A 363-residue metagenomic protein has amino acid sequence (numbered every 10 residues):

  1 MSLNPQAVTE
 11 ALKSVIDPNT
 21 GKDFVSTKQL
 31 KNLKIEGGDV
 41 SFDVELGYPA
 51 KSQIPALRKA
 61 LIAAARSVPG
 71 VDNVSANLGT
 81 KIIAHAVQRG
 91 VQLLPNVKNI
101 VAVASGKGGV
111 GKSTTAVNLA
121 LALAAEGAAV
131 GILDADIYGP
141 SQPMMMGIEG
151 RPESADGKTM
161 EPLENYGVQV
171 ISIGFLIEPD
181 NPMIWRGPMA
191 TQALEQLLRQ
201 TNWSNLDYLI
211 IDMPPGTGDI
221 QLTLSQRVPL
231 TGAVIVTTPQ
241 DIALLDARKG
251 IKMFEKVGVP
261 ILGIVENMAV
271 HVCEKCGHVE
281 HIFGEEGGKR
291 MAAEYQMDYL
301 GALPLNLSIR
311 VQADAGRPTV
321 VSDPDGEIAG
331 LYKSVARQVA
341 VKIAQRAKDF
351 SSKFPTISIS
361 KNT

Functional and structural regions predicted by a protein language model:
M1-K31, V68: N-proximal, solvent-exposed amphipathic alpha-helical segments enriched in charged/polar residues
P5-V8, Q29, E36-S41, E45-S75: Short, non-transmembrane amphipathic alpha-helical segments
T27, V74-K98: Short, basic phosphate-binding NTP loop
I100-I137, I251: Walker A/P-loop phosphate-binding motif and the immediately C-terminal alpha-helix
L123-W185, T191-R199: Phosphate-binding loop that captures ATP/GTP phosphates
W203, D207-Y208, P214-A315: Conserved catalytic-core segment of NTP-binding enzymes
A315-G326: C-terminal boundary of histidine-terminating zinc-finger modules
S334, Q338, K348-T363: A short, charged, Gly/Pro-tolerant segment at domain boundaries
